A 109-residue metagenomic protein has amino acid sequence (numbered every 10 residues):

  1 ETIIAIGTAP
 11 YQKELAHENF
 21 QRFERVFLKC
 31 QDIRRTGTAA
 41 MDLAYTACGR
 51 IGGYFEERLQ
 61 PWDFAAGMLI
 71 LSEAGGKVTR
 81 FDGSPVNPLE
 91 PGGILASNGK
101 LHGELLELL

Functional and structural regions predicted by a protein language model:
E1-L109: An extended, acidic
